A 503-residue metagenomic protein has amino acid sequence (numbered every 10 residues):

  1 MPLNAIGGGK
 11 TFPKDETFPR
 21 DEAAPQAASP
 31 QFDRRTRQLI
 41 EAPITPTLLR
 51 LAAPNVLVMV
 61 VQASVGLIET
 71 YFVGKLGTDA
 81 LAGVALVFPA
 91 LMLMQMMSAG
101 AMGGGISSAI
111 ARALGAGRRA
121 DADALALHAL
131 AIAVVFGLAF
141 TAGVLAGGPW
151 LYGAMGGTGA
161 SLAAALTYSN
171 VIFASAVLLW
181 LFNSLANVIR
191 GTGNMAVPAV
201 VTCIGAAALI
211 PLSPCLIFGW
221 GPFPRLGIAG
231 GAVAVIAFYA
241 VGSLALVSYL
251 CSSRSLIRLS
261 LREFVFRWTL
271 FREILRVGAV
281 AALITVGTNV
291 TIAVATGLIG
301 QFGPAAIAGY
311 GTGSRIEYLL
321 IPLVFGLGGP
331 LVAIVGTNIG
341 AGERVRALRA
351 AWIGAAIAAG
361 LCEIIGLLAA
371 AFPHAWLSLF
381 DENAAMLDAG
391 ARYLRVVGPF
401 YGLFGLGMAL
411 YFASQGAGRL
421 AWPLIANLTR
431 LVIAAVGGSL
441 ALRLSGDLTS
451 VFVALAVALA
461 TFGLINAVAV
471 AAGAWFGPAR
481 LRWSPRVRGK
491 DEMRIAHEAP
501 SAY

Functional and structural regions predicted by a protein language model:
M1-A52, I110-V177, A208-C215, F223-A279 (+2 more regions): Short alpha-helical transmembrane segments in multi-pass integral membrane proteins
E41, T45-S64, I68, A90 (+8 more regions): Residue-level signal for short hydrophobic patches within transmembrane helices of multi-pass membrane transporters
N55, M59, T70-Y71, F88 (+18 more regions): Transmembrane alpha-helix boundary and packing residues in multipass membrane permease domains and related
V56, V60-A82, Y152-G159, C215-L226 (+4 more regions): Helix-terminus/linker motif at the lipid-water interface of multi-pass membrane proteins
V73-G74, A111, Y152, R190 (+8 more regions): Helix-capping/transition residues at the boundaries of transmembrane alpha-helices and the short helical linkers
T78-P89, L166-S169, A232, P304-L319 (+2 more regions): Small-residue hotspots at the loop-to-helix junctions and early N-terminal turns of transmembrane alpha-helices
L81-A142, L179-P198, G309-A371, F404-A426: Small-residue-rich hydrophobic transmembrane alpha-helices
G103, S107, I172-R190, P198-L209 (+5 more regions): Short runs within selected transmembrane alpha-helices of multi-pass transporters and secretion channels
